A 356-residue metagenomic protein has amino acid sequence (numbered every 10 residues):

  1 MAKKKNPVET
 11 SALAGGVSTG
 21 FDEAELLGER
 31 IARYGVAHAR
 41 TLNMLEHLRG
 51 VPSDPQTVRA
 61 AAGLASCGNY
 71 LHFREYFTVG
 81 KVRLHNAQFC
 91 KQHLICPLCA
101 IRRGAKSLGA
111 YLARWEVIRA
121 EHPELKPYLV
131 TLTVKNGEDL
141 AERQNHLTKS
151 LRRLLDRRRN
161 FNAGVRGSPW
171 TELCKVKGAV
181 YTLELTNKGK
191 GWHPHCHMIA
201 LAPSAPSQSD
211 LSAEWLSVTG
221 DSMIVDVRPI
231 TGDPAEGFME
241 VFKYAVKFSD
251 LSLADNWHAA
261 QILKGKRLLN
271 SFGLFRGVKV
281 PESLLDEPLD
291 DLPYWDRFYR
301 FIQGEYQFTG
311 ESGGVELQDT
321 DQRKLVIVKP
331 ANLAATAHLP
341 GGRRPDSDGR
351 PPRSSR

Functional and structural regions predicted by a protein language model:
M1-W192, A202-R356: Right-hand nucleic-acid polymerase module
M198: Cys/His-rich zinc-coordinating modules
